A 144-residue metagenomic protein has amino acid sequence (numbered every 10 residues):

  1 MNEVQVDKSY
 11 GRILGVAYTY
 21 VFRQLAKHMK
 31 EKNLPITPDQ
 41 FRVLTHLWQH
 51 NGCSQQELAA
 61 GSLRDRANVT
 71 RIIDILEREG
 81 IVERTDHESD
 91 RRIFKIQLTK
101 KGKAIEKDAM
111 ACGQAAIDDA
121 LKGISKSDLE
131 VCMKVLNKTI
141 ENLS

Functional and structural regions predicted by a protein language model:
M1-K32: N-terminal leader segment of winged-helix/HTH proteins
M1-Q5, K126-S144: C-terminal regulatory/oligomerization modules of transcriptional regulators
F22, D74-K134: Charged, amphipathic alpha-helical coiled-coil/dimerization segments
V43-L44: Short alpha-helical "packing" element that flanks the helix-turn-helix/winged-helix DNA-binding module
H50-S54: Short capping segments at the starts of secondary-structure elements
Q55-Q56, A67, D74, F94: Residues within helix-turn-helix
A59: The alpha-helix within a helix-turn-helix
